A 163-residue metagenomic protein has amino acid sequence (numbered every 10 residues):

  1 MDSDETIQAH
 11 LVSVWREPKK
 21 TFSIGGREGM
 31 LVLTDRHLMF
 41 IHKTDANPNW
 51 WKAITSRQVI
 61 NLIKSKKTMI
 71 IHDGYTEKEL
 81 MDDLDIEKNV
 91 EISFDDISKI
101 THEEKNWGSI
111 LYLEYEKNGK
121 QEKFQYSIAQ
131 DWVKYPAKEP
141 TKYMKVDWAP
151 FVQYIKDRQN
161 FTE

Functional and structural regions predicted by a protein language model:
M1-G25: The phosphoinositide-binding surface of pleckstrin homology
G26-E28, I41-E163: Acidic, Ser/Thr- and proline-rich intrinsically disordered linker/docking segments of eukaryotic scaffolds
G29-L33: Broad, structure-driven detector of short, well-ordered beta-strand segments within folded domains
R36-H37: Structural motif
